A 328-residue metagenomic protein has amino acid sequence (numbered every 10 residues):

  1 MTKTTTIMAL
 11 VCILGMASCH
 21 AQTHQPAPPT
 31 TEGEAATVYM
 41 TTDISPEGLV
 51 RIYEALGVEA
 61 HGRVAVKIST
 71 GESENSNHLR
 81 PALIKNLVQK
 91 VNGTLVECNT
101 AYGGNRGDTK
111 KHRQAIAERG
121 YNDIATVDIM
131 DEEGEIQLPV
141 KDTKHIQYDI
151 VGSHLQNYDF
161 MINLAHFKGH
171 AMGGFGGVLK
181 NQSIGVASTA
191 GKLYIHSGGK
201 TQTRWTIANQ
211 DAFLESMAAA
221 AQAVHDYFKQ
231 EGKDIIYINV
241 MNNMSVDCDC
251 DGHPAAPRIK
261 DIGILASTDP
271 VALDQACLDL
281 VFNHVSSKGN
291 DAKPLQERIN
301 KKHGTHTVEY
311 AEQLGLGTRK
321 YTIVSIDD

Functional and structural regions predicted by a protein language model:
M1-P26: Bacterial Sec-dependent N-terminal signal peptides
P29-D328: Extended, low-polarity segments enriched in aliphatic/aromatic residues
